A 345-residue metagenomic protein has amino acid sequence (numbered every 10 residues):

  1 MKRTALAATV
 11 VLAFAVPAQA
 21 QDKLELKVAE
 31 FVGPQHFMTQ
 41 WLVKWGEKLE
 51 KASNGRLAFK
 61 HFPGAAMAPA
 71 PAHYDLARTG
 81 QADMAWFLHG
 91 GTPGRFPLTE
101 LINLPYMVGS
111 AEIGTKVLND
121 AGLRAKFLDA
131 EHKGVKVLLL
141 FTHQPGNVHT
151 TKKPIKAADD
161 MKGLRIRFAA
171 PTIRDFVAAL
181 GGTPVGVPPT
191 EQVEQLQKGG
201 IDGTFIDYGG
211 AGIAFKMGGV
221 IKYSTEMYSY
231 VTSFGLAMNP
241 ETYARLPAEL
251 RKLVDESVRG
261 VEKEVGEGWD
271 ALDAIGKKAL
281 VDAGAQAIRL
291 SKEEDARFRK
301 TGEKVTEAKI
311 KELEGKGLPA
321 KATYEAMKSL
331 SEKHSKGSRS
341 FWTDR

Functional and structural regions predicted by a protein language model:
M1-L6: Bacterial N-terminal signal peptides that target proteins for export
A7-A8, A18: Cleavable N-terminal signal peptides
V10, Q21-G114, G122-R345: N-terminal secretory/targeting leader peptides
F14-A20: Sec/Tat signal peptide C-region and signal peptidase I cleavage site
